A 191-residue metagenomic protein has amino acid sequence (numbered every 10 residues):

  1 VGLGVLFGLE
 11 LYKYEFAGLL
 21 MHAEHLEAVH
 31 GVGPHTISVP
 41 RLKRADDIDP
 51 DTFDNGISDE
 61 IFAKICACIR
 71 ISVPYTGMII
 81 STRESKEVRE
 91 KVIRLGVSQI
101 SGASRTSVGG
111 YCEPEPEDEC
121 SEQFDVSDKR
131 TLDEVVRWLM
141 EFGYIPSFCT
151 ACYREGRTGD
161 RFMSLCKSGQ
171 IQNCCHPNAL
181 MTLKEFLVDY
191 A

Functional and structural regions predicted by a protein language model:
V1-I48, S58-E87, R94, Q99 (+1 more regions): Conserved C-terminal portion of the radical SAM core fold that forms the substrate/S-adenosylmethionine-binding
D49-S58, D118-D125: Glycine-rich tight-turn/loop motif centered on a GG-T
E87-S98, S104-A191: Radical SAM enzyme core and accessory elements
